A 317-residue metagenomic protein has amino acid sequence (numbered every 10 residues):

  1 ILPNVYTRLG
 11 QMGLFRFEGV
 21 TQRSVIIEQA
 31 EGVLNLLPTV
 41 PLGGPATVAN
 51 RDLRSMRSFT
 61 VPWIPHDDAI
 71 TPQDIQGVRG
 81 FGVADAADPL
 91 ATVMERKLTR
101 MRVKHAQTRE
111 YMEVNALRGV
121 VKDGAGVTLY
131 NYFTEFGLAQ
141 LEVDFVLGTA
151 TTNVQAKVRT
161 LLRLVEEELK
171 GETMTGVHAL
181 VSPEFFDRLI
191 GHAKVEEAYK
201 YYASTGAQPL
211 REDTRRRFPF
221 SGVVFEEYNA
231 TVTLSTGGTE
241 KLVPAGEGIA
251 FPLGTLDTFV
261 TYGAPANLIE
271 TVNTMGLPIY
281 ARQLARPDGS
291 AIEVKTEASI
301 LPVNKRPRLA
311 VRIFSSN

Functional and structural regions predicted by a protein language model:
I1, K157-V165, V260, A266 (+1 more regions): Short, Φ-rich (hydrophobic/aromatic) sequence segments
I1-R8, L129-Q155: Hydrophobic alpha-helical segments and helix pairs
I1-V25, V303-N317: N-terminal alpha-helical "arm" segments
L14-G80: Assembly/oligomerization interface modules of large self-assembling protein complexes
R16-E18, E167-T173, V177-H178, Q283-R286 (+1 more regions): A general structural signal for short secondary-structure junctions and capping/turn motifs
P62-L138, N153, K157-D187, S290-T296: Long, contiguous amphipathic alpha-helices that act as assembly "spine/axial" helices in icosahedral shell and virion
D144-L242: A contiguous, surface-oriented mixed alpha/beta subdomain in the mid-to-C-terminal portion of proteins that forms
E196-N317: Sequence/fold signature of self-assembling virion shell proteins
